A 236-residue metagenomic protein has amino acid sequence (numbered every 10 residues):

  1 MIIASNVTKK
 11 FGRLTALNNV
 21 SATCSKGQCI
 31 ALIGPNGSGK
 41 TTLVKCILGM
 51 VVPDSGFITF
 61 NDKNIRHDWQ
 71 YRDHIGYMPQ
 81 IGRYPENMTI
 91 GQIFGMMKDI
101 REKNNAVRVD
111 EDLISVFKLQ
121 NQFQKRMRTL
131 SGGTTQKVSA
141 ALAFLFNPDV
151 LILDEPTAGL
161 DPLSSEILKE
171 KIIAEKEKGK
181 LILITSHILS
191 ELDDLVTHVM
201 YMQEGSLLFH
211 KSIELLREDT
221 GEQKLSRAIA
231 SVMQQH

Functional and structural regions predicted by a protein language model:
I33-P35: The feature captures the beta-strand-to-loop junction immediately N-terminal to the Walker
L48: Helix-to-loop junction immediately C-terminal to a conserved catalytic motif
G56-Y71: Conserved ABC transporter NBD signature motif
G95, N105-Q122: Conserved ABC ATPase "signature" region
R126-G133: Conserved ABC ATPase signature
L151-E155: Catalytic Walker B motif of ABC-type/P-loop ATPase nucleotide-binding domains
